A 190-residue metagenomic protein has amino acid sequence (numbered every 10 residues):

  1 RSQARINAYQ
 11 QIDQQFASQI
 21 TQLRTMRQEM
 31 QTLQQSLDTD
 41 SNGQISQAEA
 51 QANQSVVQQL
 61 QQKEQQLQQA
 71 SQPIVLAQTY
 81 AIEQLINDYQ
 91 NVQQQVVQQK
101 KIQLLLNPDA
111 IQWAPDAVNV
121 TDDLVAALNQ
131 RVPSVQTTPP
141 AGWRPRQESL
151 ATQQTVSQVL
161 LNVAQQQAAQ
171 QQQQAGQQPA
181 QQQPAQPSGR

Functional and structural regions predicted by a protein language model:
R1-R190: Amphipathic, charged alpha-helical segments and their helix-to-coil junctions in extracytoplasmic/peripheral assemblies
